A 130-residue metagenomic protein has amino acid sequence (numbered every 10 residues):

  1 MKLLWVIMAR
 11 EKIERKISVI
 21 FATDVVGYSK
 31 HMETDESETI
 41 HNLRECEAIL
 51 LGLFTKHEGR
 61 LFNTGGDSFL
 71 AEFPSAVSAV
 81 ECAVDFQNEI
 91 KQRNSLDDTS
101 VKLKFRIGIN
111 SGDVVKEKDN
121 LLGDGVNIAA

Functional and structural regions predicted by a protein language model:
W5-D85, E89: Catalytic NTP-binding/metal-coordinating core of nucleotidyl cyclase/transferase enzymes
E11, A48-L51, L70-A130: Catalytic beta-strand-to-alpha-helix segment of the class III nucleotidyl cyclase homology domain
